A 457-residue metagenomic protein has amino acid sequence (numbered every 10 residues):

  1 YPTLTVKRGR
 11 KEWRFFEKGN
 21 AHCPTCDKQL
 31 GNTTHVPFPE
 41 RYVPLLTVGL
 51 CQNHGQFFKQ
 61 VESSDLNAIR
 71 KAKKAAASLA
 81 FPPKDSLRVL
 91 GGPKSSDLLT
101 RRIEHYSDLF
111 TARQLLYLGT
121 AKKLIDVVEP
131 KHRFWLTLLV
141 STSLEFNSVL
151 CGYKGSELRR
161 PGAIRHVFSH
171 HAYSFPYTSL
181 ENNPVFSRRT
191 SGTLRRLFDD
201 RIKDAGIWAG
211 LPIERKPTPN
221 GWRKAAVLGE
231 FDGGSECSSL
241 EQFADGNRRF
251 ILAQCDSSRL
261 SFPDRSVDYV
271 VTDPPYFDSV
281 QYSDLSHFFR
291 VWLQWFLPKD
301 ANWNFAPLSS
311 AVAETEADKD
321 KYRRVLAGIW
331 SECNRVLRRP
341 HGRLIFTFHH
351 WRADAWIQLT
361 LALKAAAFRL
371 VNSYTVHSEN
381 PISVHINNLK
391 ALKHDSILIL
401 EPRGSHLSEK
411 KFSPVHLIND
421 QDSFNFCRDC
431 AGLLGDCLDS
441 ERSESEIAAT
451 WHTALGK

Functional and structural regions predicted by a protein language model:
Y1-P263, Q281-T315, I329, D354-W356 (+7 more regions): Nucleic-acid modification enzymes, centered on SAM-dependent nucleic-acid methyltransferases
S266-V267: Local beta-strand N-terminus motif with an aromatic residue
V270-V271: Hydrophobic beta-strand segment of the Class I
P275: Conserved SAM-binding loop
V280, A317-Y322, F346-D354: Acceptor-substrate binding/catalytic loop of class I
R290, R323-H341, L361, A365-A366: A short glycine-rich, Lys/Arg-flanked "PGG" loop and its adjoining helix->strand segment in the class I
W295-W303, P340-H349: Conserved beta-strand signature within the Rossmann-like core of class I S-adenosyl-L-methionine
P414-L417: AAA+ P-loop NTPase catalytic core
